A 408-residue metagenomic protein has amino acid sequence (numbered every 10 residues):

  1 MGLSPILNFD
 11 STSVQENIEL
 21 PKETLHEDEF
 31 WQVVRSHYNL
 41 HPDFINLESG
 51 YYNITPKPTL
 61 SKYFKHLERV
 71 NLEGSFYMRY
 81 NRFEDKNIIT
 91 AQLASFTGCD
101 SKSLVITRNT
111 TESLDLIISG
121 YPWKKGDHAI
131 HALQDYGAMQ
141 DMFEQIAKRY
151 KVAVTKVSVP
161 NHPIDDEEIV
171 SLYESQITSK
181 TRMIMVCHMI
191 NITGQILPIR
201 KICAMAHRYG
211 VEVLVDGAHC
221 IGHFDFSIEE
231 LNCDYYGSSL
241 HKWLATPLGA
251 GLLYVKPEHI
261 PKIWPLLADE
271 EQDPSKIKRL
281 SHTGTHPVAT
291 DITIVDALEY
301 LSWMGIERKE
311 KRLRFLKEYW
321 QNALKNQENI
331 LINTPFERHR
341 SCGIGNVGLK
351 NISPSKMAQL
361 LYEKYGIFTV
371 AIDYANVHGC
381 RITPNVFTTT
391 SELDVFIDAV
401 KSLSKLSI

Functional and structural regions predicted by a protein language model:
G2-I408: Pyridoxal 5′-phosphate
